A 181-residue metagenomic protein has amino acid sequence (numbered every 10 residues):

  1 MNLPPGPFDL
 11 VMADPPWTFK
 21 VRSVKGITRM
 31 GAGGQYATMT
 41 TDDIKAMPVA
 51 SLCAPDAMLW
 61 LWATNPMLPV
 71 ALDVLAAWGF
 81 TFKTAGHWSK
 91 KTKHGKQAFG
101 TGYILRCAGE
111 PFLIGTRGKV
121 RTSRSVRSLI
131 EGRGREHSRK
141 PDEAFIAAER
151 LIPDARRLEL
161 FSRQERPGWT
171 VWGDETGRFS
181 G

Functional and structural regions predicted by a protein language model:
M1-G181: Class I S-adenosyl-L-methionine-dependent methyltransferase catalytic core
